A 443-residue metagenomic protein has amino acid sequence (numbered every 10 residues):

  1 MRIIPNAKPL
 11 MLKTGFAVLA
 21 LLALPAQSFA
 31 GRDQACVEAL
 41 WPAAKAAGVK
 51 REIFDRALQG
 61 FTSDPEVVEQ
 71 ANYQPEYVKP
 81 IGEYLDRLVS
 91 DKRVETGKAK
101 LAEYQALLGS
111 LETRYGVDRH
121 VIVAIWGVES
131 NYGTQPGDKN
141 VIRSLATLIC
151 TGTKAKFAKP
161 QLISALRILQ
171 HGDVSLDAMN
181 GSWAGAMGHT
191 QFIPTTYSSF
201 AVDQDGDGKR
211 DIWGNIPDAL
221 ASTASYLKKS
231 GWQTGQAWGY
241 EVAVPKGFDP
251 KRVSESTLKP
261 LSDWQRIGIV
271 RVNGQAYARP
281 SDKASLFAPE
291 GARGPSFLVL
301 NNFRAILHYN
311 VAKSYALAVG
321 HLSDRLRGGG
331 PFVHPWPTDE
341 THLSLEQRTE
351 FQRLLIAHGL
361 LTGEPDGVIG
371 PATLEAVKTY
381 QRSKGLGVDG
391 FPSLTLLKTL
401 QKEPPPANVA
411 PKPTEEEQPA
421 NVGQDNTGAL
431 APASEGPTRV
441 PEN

Functional and structural regions predicted by a protein language model:
R2-F16: Bacterial N-terminal signal peptides that target proteins for export
A23-P25: N-terminal signal peptide c-region/cleavage motif recognized by signal peptidases
S28-A30: Boundary at the C-terminal end of the N-terminal hydrophobic targeting segment
R32-R51, D55: Mature N-terminal segment immediately following signal peptide/propeptide cleavage in secreted/periplasmic
C36-A43, L107, S144, F351 (+1 more regions): A general alpha-helix detector
V49-S281, G294-V299, F303-S323, R327-L345 (+3 more regions): Catalytic glycan-binding domains that act on GlcNAc-containing polysaccharides
P331-P335, T395, Q401-N443: Proline-rich, low-complexity linker regions of envelope-associated factors in Gram-negative bacteria
L343-R348, I356-L400: Short acidic, glycine/serine/threonine-rich helix-capping segments at coil-helix boundaries
